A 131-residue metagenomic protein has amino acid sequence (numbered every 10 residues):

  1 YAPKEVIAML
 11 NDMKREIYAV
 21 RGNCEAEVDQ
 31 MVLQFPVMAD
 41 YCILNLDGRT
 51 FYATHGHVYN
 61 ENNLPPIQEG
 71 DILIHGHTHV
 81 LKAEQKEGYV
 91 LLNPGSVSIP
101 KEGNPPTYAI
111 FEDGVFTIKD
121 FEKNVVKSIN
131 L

Functional and structural regions predicted by a protein language model:
Y1-L46: Core catalytic region of metal-dependent phosphoesterases/phosphodiesterases, especially metallo-beta-lactamase-like
L10, L44, A53-H55, G95: Generic structural signal for conserved hydrophobic packing positions in ordered secondary structure
Q34-F35, D40-L46, F51-Y52, E61-N63 (+1 more regions): Generic detector of bulky aromatic hydrophobic side chains
L44, K127-L131: Generic detection of short hydrophobic beta-strand segments and adjacent strand-loop junctions
T50, H57-E122, K127: Conserved beta-sheet core of the metallophosphoesterase superfamily
